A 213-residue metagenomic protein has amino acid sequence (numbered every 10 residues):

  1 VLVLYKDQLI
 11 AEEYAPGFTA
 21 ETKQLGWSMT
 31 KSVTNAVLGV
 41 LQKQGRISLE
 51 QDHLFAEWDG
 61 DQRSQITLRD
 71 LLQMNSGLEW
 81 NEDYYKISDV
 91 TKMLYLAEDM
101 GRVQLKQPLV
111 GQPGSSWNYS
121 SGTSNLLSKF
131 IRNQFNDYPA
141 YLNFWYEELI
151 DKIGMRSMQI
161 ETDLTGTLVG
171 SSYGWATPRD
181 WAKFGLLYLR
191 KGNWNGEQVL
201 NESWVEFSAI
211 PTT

Functional and structural regions predicted by a protein language model:
V1-F18: A short, well-structured edge-of-sheet supersecondary motif
D7, Q24-E50, L71, L127-I131 (+1 more regions): Active-site SXXK
Q8-E13, I87-P113, P139-M158: Short, charged, amphipathic alpha-helices and their helix-cap/turn boundaries
T19-K23: Short pre-active-site segment immediately N-terminal to the catalytic Zn-binding motif
V33-V37, I66-D70, D99, G122-K129 (+5 more regions): Extracytoplasmic/secreted proteins, especially bacterial periplasmic and envelope-associated proteins
K43-E79, K106-L109, N136-S172, A176: Active-site helix/loop module of the DD-peptidase/beta-lactamase fold, centered on the serine-lysine SxxK catalytic
D59-S88, M93-S115, G122-N125, A176-R179: Conserved catalytic neighborhood of penicillin-recognizing serine enzymes
R102-W117, N133-N136, S157-T213: Penicillin-binding protein/beta-lactamase superfamily catalytic region
